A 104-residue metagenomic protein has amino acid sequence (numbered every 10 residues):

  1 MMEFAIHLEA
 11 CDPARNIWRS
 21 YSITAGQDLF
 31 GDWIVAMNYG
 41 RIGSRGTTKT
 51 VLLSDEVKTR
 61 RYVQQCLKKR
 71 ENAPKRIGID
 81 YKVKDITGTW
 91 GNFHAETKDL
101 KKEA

Functional and structural regions predicted by a protein language model:
M1-W33, D99: Short N-terminal "domain-start" leader segments that mark the transition from disordered tails or signal peptides into
A5, I34-M37, V51-L53, Y62-C66 (+1 more regions): Short, surface-exposed, polar/charged, turn-prone segments marking secondary-structure boundaries
E9, K49, R61, D85-E96: Alpha-helix boundary/capping detector
N16-Y21, I86-A104: A cross-kingdom feature marking charged/low-complexity
I23-T48, Q64: Short aromatic-glycine-(Arg/Gly/Cys) micro-motifs in beta-strand/loop hairpins
R45, L53-N72: A short, charged, amphipathic alpha-helix used as a generic interaction element across diverse proteins
R61, P74, D80, E103-A104: Catalytic cores of nucleic-acid ligases and guanylyltransferases
K69-K84, F93: C-terminal structural segments of small proteins and small subunits
